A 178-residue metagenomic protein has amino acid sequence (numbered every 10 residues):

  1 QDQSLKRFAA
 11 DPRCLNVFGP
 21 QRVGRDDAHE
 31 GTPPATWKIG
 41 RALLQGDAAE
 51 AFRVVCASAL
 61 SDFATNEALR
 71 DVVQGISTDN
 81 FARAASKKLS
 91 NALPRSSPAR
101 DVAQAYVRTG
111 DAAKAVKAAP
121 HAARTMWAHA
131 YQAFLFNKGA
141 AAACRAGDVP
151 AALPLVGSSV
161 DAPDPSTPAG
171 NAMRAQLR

Functional and structural regions predicted by a protein language model:
Q1-R178: Extended, charged/glycine-rich binding lobes that contact polyanionic ligands
